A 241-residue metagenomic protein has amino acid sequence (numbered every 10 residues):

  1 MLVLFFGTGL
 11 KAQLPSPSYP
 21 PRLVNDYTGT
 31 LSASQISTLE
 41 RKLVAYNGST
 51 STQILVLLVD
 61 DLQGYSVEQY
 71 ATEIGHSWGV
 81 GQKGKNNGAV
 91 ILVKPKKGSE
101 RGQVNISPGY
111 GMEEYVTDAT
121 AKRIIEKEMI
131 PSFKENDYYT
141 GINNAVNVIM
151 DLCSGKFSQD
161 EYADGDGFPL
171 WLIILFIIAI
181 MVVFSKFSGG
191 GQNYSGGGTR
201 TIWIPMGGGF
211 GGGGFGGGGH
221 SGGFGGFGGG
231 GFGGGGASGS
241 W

Functional and structural regions predicted by a protein language model:
M1-G9: Bacterial N-terminal signal peptides
A12-Q13, E113-E114, D118-K122, E126 (+2 more regions): Low-complexity, glycine/proline/serine-enriched intrinsically disordered segments
Q13-D166: Folded, non-transmembrane soluble domains that reside on the lumenal/extracytoplasmic side of membranes
